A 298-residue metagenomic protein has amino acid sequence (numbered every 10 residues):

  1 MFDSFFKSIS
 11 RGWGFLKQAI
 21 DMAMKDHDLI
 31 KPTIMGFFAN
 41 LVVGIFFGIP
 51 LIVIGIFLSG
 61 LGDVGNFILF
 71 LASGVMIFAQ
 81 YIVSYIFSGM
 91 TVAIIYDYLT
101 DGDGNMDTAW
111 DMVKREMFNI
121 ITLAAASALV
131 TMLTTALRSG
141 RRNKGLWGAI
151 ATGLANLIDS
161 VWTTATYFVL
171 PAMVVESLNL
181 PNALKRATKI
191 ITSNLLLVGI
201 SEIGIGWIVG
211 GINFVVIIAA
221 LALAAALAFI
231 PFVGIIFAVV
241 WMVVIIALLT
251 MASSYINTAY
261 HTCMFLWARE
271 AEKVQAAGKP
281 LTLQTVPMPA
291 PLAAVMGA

Functional and structural regions predicted by a protein language model:
M1-A298: Hydrophobic alpha-helical membrane segments
